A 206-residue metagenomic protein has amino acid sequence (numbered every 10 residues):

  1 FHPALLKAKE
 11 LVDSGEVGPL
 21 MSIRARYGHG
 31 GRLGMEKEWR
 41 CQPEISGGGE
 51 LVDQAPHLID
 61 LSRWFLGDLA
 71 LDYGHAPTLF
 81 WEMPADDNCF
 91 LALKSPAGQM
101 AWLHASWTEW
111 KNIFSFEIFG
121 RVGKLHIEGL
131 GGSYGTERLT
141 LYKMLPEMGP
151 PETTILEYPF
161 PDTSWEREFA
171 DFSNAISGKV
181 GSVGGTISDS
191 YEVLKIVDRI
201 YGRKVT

Functional and structural regions predicted by a protein language model:
F1-E82: Predominantly a Rossmann-like dinucleotide-binding segment in NAD(P)-dependent oxidoreductases
H2-L5, L58-I59, D87, G135-L139 (+2 more regions): A general structural signal for well-ordered alpha-helical segments in protein cores
K7-E10, D60-L61, F90, D171 (+2 more regions): Alpha-helical elements of Rossmann-like donor-binding domains used by nucleotide-donor carbohydrate transfer enzymes
D60-S133, E166-V180: Contiguous beta-strand/loop segments that form the cofactor/metal-binding neighborhood of enzyme cores
P96, D171-T206: C-terminal helix-rich "cap/oligomerization" subdomain common to oxidoreductases
F116, Y134-G149: Short polybasic amphipathic segments
L156-A170, G185: Active-site loop of classical SDR/Rossmann-like NAD(P)-dependent oxidoreductases, centered on the catalytic Tyr-X3-Lys
